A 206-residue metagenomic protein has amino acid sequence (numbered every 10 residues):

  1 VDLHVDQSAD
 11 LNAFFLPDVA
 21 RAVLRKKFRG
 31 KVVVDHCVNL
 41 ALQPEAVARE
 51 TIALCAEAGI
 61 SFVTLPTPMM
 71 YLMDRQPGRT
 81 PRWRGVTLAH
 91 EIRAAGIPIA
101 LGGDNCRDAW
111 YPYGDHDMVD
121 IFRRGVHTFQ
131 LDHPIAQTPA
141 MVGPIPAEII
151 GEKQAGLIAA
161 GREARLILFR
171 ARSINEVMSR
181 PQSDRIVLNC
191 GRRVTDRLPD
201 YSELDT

Functional and structural regions predicted by a protein language model:
V1-S61, G78-L101: Histidine/acidic residue-rich metal-binding segments in metalloenzymes
D6-Q7, T67-P68, D104-C106: Short, ordered loop/turn segments at secondary-structure junctions
N12-F14, D74-R75, Y111-P112, R180: Short Asp/Glu-rich motifs
R21-V32, L72, W83-F169: His/Asp/Glu-enriched, well-ordered alpha-helical/loop segment that forms or immediately abuts the divalent-metal
D35, T64-L65, G102, D108-A109 (+1 more regions): Thr-Gly-centered strand-to-loop micro-motif
H36-V38, P66-Q76: Short, basic, glycine/proline-bearing loop/turn elements
L42, Y71-L72, V177, R197: Glycine/Thr-rich phosphate-binding loops of Rossmann-like dinucleotide-binding domains
A160-T206: C-terminal cap of metal-dependent C-N hydrolases
